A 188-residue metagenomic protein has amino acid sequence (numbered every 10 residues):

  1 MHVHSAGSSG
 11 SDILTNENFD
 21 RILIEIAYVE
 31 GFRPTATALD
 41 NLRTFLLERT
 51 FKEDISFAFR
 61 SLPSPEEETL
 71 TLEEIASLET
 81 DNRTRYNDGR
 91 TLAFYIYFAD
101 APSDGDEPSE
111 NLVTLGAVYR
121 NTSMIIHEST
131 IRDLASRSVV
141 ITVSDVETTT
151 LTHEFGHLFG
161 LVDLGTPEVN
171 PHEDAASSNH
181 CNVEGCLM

Functional and structural regions predicted by a protein language model:
M1-D104: Propeptide-to-catalytic entry region of secreted or membrane-anchored zinc metalloproteases
A6-D12, S109-V113, D174: Alpha-helical scaffolding within the catalytic cores of extracellular/periplasmic polymer-degrading hydrolases
L23-I26, F59, F94-F98, S123-E128 (+2 more regions): Structural recognition of the beta-strand scaffold that forms the well-ordered cores of secreted hydrolase catalytic
L46-D54, F98-D100, E128, L151-F155 (+1 more regions): Sec/Tat-exported extracytoplasmic proteins
E79-R85, N111-T114, A175: Short, P/G- and charge-enriched loop/turn segments at secondary-structure junctions
P108-V143: Active-site scaffold of zinc-dependent metalloenzymes
S138-M188: The catalytic-center signature of Zn2+-dependent metalloproteases
